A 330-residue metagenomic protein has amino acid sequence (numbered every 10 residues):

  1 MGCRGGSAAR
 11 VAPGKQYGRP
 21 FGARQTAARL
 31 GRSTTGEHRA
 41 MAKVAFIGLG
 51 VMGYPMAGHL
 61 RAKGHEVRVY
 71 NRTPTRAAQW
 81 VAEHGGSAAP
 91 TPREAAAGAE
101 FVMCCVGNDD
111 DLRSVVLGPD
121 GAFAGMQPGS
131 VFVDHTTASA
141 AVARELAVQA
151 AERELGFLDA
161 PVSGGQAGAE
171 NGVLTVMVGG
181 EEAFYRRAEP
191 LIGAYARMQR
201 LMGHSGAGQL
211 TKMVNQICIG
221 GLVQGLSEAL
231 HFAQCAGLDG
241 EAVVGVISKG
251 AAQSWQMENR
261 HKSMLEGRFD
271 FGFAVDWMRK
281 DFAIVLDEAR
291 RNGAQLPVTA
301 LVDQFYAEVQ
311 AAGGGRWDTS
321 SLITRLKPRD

Functional and structural regions predicted by a protein language model:
R10-P13, R29-L30: Compositionally biased, intrinsically disordered low-complexity segments enriched in Pro/Arg/Gln/His
Q25, R29-A40: Short, Lys/Arg-enriched N-terminal segments with co-localized hydrophobic residues within the first ~10-30 amino acids
G36-C104, S130, H135-T136, Q166: NAD(P)+-binding Rossmann beta1-loop-alpha1 motif at the extreme N-terminus of oxidoreductases
P92-L155: Rossmann-fold NAD(P) dinucleotide-binding segment
V106, T137-I217: Rossmann-fold dinucleotide-binding core
G172-G179, R200, H204-A236, I247-N259 (+1 more regions): Active-site-proximal catalytic alpha-helix in oxidoreductases
S205, Q209, Q253-T319, P328-D330: Interdomain hinge/lid region at the active-site interface of Rossmann-like NAD(P)-dependent oxidoreductases
